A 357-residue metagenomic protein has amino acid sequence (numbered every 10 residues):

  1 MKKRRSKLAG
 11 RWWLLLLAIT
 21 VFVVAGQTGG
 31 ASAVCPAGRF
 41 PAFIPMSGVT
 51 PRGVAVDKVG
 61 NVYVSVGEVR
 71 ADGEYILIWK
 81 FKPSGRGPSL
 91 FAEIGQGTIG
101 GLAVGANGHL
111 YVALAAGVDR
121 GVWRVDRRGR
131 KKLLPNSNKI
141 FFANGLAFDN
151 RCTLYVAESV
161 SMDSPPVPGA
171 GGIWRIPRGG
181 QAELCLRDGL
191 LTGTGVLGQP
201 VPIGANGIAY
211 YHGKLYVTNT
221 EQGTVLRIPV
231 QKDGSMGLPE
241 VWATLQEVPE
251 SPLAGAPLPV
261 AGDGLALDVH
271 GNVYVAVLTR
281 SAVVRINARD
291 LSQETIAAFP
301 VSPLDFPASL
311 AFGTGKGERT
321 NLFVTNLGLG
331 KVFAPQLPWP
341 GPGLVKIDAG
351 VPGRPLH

Functional and structural regions predicted by a protein language model:
M1-A9: N-terminal secretory signal peptides that target proteins for export/translocation
W13-A25: Bacterial N-terminal signal peptides
G29-A37: Blade/loop signatures of beta-propeller domains
G38-P45, G87-E93, R130-N136, E183-G198 (+2 more regions): A short beta-strand motif characteristic of beta-propeller blades
S47-V59, S65-E68, E74-Y75, I94-L114 (+7 more regions): Beta-rich, blade/repeat-based domains predominating in secreted/periplasmic proteins but also intracellular
I76-W79, G121-W123, G171-W174, T224-L226 (+2 more regions): A short loop-to-beta-strand structural motif that recurs across blades of beta-propeller domains
K82-R86, V125-G129, P177-Q181, P229-G234 (+2 more regions): Short loop/turn segments that connect beta-strands within beta-propeller blades
A311-H357: Blade-level signature of beta-propeller repeat domains, shared across WD40, Kelch, NHL, RCC1 and BNR/Asp-box propellers
